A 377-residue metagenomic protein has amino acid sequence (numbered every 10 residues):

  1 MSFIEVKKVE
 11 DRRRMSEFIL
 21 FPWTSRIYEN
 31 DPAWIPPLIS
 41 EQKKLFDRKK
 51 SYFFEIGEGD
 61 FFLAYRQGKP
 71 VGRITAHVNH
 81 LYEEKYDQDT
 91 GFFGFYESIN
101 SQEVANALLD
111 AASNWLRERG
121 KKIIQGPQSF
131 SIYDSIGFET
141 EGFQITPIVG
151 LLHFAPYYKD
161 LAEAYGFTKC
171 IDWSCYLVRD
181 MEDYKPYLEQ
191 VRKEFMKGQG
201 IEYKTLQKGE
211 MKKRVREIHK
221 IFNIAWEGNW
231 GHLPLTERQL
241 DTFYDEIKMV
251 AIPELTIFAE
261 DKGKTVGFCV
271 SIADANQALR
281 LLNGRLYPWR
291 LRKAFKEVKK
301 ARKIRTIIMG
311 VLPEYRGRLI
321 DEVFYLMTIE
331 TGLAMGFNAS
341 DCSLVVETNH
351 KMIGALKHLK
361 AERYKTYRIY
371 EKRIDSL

Functional and structural regions predicted by a protein language model:
M1-W34, D375: Generic start-of-chain signal for non-secretory N-termini
I4, L152-G231: Acyltransferase donor/substrate-recognition loop-hinge adjacent to the catalytic core
M15, H80-E83, I132-D134, D183 (+6 more regions): Flexible loop/turn segments at secondary-structure boundaries
F21, H77, A111, W115 (+10 more regions): Generic, well-ordered alpha-helical scaffold segments in large soluble proteins
T24-R66, I74-E84, T205, G209-M309: A conserved beta-strand-loop-helix scaffold within acyl/acetyltransferase catalytic domains
E84-G166, I171, L282-L359: Acyl-donor binding region in acyl/amide transferases
